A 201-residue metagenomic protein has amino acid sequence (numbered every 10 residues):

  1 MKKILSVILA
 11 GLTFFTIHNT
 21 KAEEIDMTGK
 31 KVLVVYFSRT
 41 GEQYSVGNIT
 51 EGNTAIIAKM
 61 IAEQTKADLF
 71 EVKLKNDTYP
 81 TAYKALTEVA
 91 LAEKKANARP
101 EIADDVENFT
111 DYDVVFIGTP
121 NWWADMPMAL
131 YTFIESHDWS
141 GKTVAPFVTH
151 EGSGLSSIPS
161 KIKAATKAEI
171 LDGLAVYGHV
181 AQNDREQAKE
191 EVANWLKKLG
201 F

Functional and structural regions predicted by a protein language model:
K2-A10: Sec-dependent signal peptide recognition, specifically the positively charged N-region followed immediately by
T13, L171-F201: Glycine-rich phosphate/pyrophosphate-binding loop and the adjoining helix
T20-Y112, E190-F201: N-terminal beta1-alpha1-beta2 submodule of the flavodoxin-like/Rossmannoid cofactor-binding fold
L33-Y36, L69-E71, V115-G118, A145-V148 (+1 more regions): Structural recognition of the beta-strand scaffold that forms the well-ordered cores of secreted hydrolase catalytic
E42-N48, I117-P120, P146-G152, G178-Q182: Second-shell loop/turn segments in exported
N48-G52, A124, G152-S156, Q182-E186 (+1 more regions): Soluble non-cytosolic domains of exported or imported proteins
Y79, Y83-E169: Helix-loop-strand module that forms the ligand-binding subsite of alpha/beta enzymes
